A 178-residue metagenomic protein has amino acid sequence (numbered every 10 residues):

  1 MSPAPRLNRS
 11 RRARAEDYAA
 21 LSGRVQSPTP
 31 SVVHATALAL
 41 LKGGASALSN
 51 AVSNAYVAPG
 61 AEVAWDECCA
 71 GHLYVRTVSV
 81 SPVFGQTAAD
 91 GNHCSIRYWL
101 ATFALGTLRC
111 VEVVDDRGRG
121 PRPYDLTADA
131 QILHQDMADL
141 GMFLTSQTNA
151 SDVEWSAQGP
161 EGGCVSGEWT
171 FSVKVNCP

Functional and structural regions predicted by a protein language model:
M1-H93: Small/polar-rich, solvent-exposed N-terminal microdomains that initiate assembly or binding
A13, A19, D115-D129: A solvent-exposed, charged loop/short amphipathic helix patch at secondary-structure junctions
S22-Q26, H34, P121-D125, L144-T145: Sequence/structural signature of long amphipathic alpha-helices that form protein-protein interaction faces
A37-N50, T107-G120, V175-P178: Short N-terminal helix-initiation segments at or just after the protein's N-terminus
A45-N54, W65, Y124-C177: Acidic-leaning, charged glycine-interspersed low-complexity segments
Y74-V75, F103, C110, G120 (+2 more regions): Bulky hydrophobic/aromatic packing residues
A88-Y98, G159-C164: Short, solvent-exposed beta-strand/turn "edge" segments of beta-rich domains on protein surfaces
I96-V114, V165-C177: Oligomerization/assembly interface segments of phage tail-like spikes and tubes
